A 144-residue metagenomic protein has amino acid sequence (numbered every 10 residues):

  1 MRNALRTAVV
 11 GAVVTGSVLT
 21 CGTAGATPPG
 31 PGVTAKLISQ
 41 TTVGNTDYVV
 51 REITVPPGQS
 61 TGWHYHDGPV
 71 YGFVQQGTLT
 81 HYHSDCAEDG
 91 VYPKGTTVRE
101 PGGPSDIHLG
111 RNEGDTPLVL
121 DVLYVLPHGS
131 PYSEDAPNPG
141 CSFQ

Functional and structural regions predicted by a protein language model:
R2-V49, G90-V91, V98, S133-Q144: A short, N-terminal "cap"/entry segment at the start of jelly-roll beta-barrel domains of the cupin/DSBH fold
L37, G58-T61, S105-G110: A short, acidic/glycine-rich surface segment
T42-N45, V55-P57, L79, H83-S105: Short acidic-glycine-tyrosine-enriched beta hairpin
V43-Y71: Short, surface-exposed binding/anchoring microloops in extracellular/periplasmic proteins
V50-E52, Y71, V91, T97-R99 (+1 more regions): Conserved hydrophobic/aromatic beta-strand scaffold that supports enzyme active sites
T61-H66, H83, G90, L109-N112: Short histidine-centered beta-strand/loop micro-motifs that create catalytic or ligand/metal-coordination sites
D67-H81: Short, conserved beta-strand element in jelly-roll/cupin
E88, P104-P131: Ligand-binding loop in jelly-roll beta-barrel domains
